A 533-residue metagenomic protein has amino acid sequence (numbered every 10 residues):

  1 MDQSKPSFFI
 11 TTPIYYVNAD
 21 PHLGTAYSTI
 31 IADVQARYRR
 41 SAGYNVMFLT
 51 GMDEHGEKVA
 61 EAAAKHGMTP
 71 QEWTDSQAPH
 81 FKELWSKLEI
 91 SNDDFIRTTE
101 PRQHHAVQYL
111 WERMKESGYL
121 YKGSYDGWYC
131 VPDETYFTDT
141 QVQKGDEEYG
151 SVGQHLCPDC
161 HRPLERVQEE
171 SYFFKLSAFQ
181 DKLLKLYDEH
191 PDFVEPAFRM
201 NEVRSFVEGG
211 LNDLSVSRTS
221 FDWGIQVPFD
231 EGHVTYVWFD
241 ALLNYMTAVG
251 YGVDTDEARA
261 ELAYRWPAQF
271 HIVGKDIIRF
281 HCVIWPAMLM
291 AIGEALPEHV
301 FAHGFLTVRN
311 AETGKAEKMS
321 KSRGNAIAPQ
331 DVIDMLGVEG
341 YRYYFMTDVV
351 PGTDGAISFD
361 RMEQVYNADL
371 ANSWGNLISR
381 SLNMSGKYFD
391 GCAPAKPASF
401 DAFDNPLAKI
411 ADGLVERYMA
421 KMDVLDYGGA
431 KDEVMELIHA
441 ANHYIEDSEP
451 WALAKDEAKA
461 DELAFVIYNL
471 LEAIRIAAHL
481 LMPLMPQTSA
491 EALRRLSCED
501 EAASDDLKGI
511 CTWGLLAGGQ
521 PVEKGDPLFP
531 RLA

Functional and structural regions predicted by a protein language model:
M1-S7, G123-W128, P132, H155 (+4 more regions): Basic, alpha-helical terminal appendages of large translation-related enzymes
D2-T50, R97, R102-A106, L156-K387 (+1 more regions): Structured secondary-structure scaffolds
A62-D75, E147: A charged helix-plus-loop insertion that forms the helical arch/lid used to bind and gate nucleic-acid substrates
W73-D93: A glycine-rich helix N-cap at a beta->alpha junction
T99-L120, Y129: Feature captures the FAD/FMN-dependent oxidoreductase FAD-binding
S117-Q180, L184: Cys/His-rich short segments
V350-T353, I357-R361, Y366, S381-A430: Long, amphipathic alpha-helical stalk/connector segments used for oligomerization, subunit docking, or mechanical
A371, G375, A408, D412 (+4 more regions): Generic structural concept
